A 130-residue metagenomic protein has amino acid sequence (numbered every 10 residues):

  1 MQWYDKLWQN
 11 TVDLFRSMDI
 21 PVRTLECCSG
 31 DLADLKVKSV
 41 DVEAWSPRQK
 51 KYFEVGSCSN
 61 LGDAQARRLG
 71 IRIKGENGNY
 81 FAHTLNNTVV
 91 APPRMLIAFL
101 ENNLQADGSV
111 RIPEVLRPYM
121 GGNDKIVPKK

Functional and structural regions predicted by a protein language model:
M1-K130: TRNA-recognition modules of translation machinery and tRNA-sensing kinases, especially anticodon-binding
